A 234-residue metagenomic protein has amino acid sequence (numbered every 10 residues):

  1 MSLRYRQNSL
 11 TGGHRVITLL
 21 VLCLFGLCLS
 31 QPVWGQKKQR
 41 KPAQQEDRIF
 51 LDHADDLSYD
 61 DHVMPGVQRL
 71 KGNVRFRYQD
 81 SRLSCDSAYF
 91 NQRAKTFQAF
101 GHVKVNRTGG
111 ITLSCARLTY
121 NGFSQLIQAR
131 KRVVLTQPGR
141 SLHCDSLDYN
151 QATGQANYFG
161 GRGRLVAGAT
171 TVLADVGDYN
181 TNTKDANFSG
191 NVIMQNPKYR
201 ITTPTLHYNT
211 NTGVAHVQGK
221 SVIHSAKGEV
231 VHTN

Functional and structural regions predicted by a protein language model:
M1-G13: N-terminal secretory signal peptides that target proteins for export/translocation
G12-G13, G26, G35: Residue-identity detector for glycine
T18-C28: Bacterial N-terminal signal peptides
W34-N234: N-terminal amphipathic/hydrophobic interface segments
